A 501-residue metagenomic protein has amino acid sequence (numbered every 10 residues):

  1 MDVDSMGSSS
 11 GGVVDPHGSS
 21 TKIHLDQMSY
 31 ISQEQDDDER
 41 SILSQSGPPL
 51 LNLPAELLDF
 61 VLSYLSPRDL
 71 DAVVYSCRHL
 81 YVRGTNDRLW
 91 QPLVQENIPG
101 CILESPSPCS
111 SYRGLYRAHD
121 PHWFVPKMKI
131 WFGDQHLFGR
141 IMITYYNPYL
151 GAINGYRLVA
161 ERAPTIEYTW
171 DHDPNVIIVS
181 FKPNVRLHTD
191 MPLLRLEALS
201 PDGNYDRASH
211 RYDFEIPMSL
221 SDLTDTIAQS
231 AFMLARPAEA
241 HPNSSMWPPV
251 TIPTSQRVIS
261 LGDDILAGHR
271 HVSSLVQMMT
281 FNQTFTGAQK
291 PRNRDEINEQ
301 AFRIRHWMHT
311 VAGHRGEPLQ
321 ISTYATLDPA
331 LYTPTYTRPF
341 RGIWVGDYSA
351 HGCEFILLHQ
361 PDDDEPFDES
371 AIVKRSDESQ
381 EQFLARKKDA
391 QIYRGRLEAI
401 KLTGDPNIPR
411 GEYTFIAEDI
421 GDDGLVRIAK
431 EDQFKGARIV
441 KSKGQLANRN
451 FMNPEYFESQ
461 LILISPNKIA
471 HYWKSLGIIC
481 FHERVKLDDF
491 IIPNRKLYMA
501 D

Functional and structural regions predicted by a protein language model:
V3, S10, S20-M142, Y146-N154 (+1 more regions): Skp1-binding F-box subdomain of Cullin-RING ligase substrate receptors
S8-S10, H17-I23, Q27-Q33, R40-I42 (+5 more regions): Intrinsically disordered, low-complexity proline-rich segments enriched in Ser/Thr
V94, I102-D501: Soluble ligand-binding/transfer domains with enclosed cavities or grooves
